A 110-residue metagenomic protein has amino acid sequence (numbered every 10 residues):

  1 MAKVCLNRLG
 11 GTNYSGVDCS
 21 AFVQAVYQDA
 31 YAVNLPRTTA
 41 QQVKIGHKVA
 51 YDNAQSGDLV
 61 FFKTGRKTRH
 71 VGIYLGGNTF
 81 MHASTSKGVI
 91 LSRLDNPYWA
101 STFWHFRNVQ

Functional and structural regions predicted by a protein language model:
C5-S56: Catalytic cysteine-centered active-site loop
V33, L75-Q110: Aromatic- and glycine-rich peptidoglycan recognition patches
Q41, G65, T102-W104: Mature, Sec-exported extracytoplasmic domains of Gram-positive
A54, G65-K67: Short strand-connecting beta-turns/loops that link adjacent beta-strands
G57-D58, N78: Structural motif
K67-G76: Catalytic nucleophile-His microenvironment captured as a short glycine-rich beta-strand/loop that brackets
